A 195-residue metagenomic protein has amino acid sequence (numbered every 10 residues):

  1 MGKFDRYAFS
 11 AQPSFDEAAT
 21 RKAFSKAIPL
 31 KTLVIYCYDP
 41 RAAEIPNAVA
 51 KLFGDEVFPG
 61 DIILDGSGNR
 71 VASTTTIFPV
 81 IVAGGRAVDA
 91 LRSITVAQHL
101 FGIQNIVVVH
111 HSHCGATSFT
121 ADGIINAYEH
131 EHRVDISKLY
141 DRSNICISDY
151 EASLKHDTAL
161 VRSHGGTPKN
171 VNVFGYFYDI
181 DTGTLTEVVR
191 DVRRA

Functional and structural regions predicted by a protein language model:
M1, D65-N69, V107: Polar low-complexity intrinsically disordered regions
M1-K31, C37-P40, A83-R92, V96-F101 (+2 more regions): Divalent-metal-activated hydrolytic enzyme cores
K31-T32, I77: Structural motif
P40-P79: Short, surface-exposed acidic-centric catalytic microdomains
F78-P79, N105-V109: Short hydrophobic alpha-helical runs that function as membrane-insertion/retention elements
H111-H113: Short, ordered loop/turn segments at secondary-structure junctions
